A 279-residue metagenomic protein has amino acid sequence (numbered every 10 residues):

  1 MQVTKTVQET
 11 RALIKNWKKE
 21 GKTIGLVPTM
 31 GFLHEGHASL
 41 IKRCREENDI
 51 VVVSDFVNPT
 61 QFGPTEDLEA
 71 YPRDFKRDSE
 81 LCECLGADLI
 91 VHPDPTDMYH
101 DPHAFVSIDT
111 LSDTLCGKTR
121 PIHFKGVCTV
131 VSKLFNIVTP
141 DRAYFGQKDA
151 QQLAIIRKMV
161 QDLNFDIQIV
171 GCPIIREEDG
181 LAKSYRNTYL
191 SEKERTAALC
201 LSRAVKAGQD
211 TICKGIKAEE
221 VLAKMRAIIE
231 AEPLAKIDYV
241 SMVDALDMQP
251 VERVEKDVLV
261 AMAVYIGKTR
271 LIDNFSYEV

Functional and structural regions predicted by a protein language model:
Q2-L234, V243-A245, F275: Nucleotidyltransferase catalytic core that binds NTPs
K224-V279: Phosphate/ribose-recognition catalytic cores of enzymes acting on nucleotide-derived substrates
